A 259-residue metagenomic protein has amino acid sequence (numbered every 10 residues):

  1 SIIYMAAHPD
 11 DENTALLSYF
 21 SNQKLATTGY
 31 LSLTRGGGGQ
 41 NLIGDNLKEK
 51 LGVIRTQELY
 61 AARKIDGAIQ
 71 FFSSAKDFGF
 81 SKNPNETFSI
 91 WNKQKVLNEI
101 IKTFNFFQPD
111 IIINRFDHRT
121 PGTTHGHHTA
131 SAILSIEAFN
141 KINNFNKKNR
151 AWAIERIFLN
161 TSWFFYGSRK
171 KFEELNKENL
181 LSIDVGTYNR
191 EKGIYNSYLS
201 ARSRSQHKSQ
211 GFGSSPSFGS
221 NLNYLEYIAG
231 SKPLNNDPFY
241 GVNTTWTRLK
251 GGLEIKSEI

Functional and structural regions predicted by a protein language model:
S1-F107, T129, I136-N140: Active-site rim/loop-helix segments in enzyme catalytic domains that contact anionic ligands
S1-I3, N83-T87, K93-I259: Metal-dependent de-N-acetylase/amidase catalytic core
